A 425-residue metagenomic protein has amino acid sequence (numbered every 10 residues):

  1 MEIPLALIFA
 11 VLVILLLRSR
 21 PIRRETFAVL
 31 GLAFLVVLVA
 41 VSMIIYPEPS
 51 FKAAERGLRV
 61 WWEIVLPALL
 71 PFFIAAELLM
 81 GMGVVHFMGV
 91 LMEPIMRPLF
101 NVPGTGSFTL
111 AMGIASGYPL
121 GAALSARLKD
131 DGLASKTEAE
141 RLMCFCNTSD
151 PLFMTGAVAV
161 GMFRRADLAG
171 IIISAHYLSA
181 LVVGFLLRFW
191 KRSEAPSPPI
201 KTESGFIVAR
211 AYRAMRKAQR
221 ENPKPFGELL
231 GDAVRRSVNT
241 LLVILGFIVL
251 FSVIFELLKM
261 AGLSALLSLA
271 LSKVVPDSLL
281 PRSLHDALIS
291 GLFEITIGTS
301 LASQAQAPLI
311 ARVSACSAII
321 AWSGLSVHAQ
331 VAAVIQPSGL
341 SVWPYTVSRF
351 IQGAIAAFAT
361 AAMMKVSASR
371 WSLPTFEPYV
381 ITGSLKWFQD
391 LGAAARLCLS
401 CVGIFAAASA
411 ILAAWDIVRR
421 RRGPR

Functional and structural regions predicted by a protein language model:
M1-I22, G31-S50, A75-G83, R188 (+5 more regions): Structural signal for alpha-helical transmembrane segments and their membrane-water exit/capping regions in multi-pass
L7, V11-L12, R192-R235, P374-L391 (+1 more regions): Intrinsically disordered, low-complexity non-transmembrane regions of multi-pass membrane transporters
A28-I45, G57-M82, R213-K217, L229-L258: Core transmembrane alpha-helical segments of multi-pass membrane transporters/permeases
F51-E55, M96, L128-L133, Q219-V238 (+1 more regions): Cytosolic juxtamembrane amphipathic/interface segments immediately preceding and feeding into a transmembrane helix
V84, L230, V234-C316: Transmembrane helical segments that form the transport core of multi-pass membrane transport proteins
L99-F163, D286-Q306, S314-S338, V347-F350: Alpha-helical membrane segments and immediately flanking helix-loop junctions that form or couple to the substrate/ion
S135-R141, L152-F153, L181, L309-I411: C-terminal transmembrane helix pair
M143-N147, L152-A214, I248, G339 (+1 more regions): Alpha-helical transmembrane segments of multi-pass small-molecule/ion transporters
